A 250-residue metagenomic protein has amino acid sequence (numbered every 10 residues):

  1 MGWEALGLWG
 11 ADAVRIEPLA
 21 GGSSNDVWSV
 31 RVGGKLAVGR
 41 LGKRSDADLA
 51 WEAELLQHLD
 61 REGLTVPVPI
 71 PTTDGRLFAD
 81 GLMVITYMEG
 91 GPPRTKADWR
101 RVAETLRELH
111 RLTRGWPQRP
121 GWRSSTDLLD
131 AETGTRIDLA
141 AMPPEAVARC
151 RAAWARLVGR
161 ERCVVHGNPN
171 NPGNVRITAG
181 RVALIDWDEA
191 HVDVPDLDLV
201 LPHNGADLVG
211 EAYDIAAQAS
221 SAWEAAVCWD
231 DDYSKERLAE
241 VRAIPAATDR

Functional and structural regions predicted by a protein language model:
M1-I16, A148, A243-R250: Regulatory N- and C-terminal appendages and interdomain linkers associated with kinase/kinase-like NTP transferase
W9-R31: ATP-binding glycine-rich phosphate-binding loop
R40-D80, P92-L109: A conserved alpha-helical element in kinase catalytic cores
G81-T95, A131-L139, A222-L238: A glycine-centered beta->alpha junction motif in the catalytic cores of kinase/phosphotransferase enzymes
P93-E145, A152, E161-R162: A cross-family kinase active-site recognition segment
V164-G167, P172: Catalytic-loop of the protein kinase fold
R176-A217: Active-site Asp-x-Gly
V200-R250: Helix-rich C-terminal or lid/interface subdomains of diverse kinases
